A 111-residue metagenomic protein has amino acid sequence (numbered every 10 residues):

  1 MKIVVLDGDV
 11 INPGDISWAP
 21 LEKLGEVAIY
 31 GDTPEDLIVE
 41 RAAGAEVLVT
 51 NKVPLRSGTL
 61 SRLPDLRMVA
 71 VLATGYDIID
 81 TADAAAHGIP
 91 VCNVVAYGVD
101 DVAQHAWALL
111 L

Functional and structural regions predicted by a protein language model:
M1-V47: N-terminal glycine-/charge-rich "phosphate-binding" loop or analogous flexible N-terminal tail
E46-L111: Phosphate/diphosphate ligand-binding glycine-rich loop within oxidoreductases
